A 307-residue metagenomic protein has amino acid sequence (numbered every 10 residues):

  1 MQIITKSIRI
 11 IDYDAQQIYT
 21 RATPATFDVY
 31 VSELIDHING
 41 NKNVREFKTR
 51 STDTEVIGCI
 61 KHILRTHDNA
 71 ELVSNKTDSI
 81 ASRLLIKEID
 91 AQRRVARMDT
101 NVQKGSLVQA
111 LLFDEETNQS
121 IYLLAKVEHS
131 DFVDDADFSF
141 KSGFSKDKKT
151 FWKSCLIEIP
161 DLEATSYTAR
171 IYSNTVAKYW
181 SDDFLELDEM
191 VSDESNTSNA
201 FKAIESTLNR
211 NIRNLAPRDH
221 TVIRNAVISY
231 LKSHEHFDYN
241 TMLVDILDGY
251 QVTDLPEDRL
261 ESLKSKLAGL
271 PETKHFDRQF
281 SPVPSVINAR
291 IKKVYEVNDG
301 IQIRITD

Functional and structural regions predicted by a protein language model:
M1, S7, I11-D14, R21 (+2 more regions): Long, hydrophobic alpha/beta structural blocks
K292-D307: Short, low-complexity, charged amphipathic interaction modules
